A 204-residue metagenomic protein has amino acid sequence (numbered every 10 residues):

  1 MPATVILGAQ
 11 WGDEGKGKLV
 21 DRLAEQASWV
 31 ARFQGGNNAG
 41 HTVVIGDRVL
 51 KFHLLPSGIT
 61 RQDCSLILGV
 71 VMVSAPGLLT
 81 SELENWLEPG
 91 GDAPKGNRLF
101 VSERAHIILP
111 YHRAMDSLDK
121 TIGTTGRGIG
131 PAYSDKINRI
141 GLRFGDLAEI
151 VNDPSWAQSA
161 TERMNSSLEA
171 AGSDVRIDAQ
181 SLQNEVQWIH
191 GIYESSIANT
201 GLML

Functional and structural regions predicted by a protein language model:
M1-L204: Non-transmembrane, aqueous-exposed alpha-helical and coiled segments at domain scale
